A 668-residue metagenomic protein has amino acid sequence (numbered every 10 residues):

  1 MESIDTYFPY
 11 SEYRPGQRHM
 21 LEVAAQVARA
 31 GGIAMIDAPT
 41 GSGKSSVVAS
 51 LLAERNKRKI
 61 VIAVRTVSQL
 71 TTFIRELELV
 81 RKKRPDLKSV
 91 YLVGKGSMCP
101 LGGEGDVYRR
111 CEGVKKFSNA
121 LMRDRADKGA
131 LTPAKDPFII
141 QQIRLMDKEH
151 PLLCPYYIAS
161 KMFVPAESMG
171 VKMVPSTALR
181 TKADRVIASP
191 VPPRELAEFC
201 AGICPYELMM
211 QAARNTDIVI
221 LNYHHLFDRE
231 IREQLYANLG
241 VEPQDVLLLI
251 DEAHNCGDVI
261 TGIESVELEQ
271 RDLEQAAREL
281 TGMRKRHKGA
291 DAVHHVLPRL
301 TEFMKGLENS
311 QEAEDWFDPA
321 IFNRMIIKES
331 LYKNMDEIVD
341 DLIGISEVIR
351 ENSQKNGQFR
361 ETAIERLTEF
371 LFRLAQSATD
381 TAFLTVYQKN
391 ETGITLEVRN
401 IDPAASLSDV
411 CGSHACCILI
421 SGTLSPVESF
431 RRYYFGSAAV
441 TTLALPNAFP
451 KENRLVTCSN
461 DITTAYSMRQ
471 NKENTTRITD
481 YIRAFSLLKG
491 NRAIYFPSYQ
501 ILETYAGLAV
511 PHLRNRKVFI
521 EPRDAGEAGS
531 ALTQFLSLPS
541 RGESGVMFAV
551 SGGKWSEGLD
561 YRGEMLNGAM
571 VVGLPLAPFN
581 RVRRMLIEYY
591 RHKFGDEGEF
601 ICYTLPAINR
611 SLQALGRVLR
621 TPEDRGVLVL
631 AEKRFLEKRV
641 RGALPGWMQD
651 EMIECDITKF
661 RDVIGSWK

Functional and structural regions predicted by a protein language model:
M1-M35, S50: Conserved pre-motif I regulatory segment
M1-Y7, T40, R58-D217, F227 (+3 more regions): A substrate-engagement module of RecA-like helicase motors
V23-V27, S45-R58, R75-V80: Walker A/P-loop NTP-binding motif
A53, K57, S68-R75, P190-E195 (+4 more regions): Signature of the SF2 helicase/ATPase Hel1-core->accessory helical subdomain module
P193-R214, F227-N238, D340-T463, E473-N474 (+1 more regions): A contiguous, basic/glycine-rich beta-loop/short-helix subdomain that forms a polymer-engagement track
D409, T463-P497: Conserved interdomain hinge at the start of the Helicase C-terminal
D461-E473, P522-F635: Conserved RecA-like P-loop NTPase helicase motor core
P497-P522: Conserved helicase motor "Helicase C" RecA-like lobe of SF1/SF2 P-loop NTPases
